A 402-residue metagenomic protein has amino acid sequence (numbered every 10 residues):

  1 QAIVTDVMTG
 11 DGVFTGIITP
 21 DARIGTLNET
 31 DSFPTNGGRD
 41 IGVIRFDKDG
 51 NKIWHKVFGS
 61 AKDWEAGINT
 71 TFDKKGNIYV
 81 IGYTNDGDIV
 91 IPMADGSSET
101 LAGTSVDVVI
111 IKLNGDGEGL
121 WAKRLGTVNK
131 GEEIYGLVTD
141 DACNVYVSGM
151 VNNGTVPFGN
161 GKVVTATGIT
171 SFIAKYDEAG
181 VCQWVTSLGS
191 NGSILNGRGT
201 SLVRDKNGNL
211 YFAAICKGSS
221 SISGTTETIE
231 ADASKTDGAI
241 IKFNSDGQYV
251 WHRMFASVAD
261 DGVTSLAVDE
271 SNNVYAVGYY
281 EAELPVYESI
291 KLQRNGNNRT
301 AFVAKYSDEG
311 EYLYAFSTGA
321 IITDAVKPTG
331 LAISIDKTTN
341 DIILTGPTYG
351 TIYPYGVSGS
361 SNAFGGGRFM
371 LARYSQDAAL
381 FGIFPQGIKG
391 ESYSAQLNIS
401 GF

Functional and structural regions predicted by a protein language model:
Q1-F384: A sequence-level/structural motif corresponding to short, flexible coil/turn segments enriched in small polar residues
L380-F402: Extracellular ectodomain surface segments
